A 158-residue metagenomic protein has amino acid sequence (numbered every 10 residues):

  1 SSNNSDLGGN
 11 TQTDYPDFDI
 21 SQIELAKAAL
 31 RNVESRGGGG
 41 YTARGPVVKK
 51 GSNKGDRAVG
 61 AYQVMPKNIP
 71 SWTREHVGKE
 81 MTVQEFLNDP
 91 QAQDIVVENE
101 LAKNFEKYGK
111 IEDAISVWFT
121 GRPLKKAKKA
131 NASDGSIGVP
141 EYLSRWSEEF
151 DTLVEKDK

Functional and structural regions predicted by a protein language model:
S1-G55, K67-I95, N99-K158: Non-catalytic cell-wall polysaccharide-engagement segments
A61: Acceptor-substrate binding/catalytic loop of class I
V64: N-terminal carbohydrate-binding/catalytic regions of secreted carbohydrate-active enzymes
